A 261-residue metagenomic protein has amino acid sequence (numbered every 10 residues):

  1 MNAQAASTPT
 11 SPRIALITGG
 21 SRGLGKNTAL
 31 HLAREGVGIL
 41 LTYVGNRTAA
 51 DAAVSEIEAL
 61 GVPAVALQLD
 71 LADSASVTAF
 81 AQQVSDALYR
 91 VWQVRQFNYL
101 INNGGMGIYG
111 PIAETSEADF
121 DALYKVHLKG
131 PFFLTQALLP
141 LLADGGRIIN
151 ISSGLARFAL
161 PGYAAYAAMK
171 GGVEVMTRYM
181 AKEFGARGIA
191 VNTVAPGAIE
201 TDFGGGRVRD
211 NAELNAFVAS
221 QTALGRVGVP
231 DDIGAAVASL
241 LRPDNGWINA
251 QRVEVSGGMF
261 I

Functional and structural regions predicted by a protein language model:
N2-Q4, F158, A238, N249-I261: Short C-terminal tail/terminal secondary-structure segment of NAD(P)H-dependent dehydrogenase/reductase domains
S21-G23: Conserved glycine-rich cofactor-binding loop
V37-A52: Conserved glycine-rich Rossmann-like NAD(P)H-binding loop of the short-chain dehydrogenase/reductase
P111-I112, S116-Y124, V218: Substrate-binding pocket helix/loop in short-chain dehydrogenase/reductase
T135, M169, T177: Active-site helix of classical SDR
S153: Residue(s) in the substrate-gating loop at a strand-loop-helix junction that position the organic substrate next
G185, A190, I248-A250: Short, small/polar-rich loop/turn modules that mediate ligand/substrate recognition or access, typified
